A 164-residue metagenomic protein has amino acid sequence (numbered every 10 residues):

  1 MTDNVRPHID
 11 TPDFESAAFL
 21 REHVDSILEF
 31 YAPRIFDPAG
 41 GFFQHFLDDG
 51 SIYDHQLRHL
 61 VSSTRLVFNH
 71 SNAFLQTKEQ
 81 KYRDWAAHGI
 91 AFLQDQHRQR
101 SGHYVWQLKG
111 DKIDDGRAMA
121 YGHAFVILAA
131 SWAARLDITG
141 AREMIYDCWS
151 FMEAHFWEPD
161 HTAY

Functional and structural regions predicted by a protein language model:
M1-Y164: Glycan-recognition and catalytic cores of secretory/periplasmic carbohydrate-active enzymes
